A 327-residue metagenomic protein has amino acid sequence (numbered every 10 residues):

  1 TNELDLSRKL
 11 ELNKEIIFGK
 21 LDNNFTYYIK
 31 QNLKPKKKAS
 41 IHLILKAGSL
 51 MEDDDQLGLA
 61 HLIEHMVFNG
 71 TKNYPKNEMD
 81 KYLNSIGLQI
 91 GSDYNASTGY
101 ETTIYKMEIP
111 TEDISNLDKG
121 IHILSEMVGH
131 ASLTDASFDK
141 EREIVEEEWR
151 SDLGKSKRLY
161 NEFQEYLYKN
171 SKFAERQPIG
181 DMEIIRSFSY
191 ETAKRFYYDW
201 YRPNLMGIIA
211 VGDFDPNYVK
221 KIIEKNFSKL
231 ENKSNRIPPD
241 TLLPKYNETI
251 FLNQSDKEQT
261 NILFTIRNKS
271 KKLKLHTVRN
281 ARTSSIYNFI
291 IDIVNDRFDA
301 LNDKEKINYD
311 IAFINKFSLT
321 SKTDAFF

Functional and structural regions predicted by a protein language model:
T1-L50, P75-S115, S151-L205, K229-L273 (+2 more regions): Non-catalytic beta-strand/loop surface segments
L57-T71: Active-site SXXK
N69-K72, E112-I114, V128-A136: Short, polar/flexible loop-turn hinges at active-site or ligand-entry regions and domain interfaces
P75-N77, P216-K220, L275: Extracytoplasmic/secreted cell-surface and envelope-processing proteins
Y100, G120-L124, F138-D139: Divalent-metal coordination cores built from histidine and acidic residues
L124-L133, N226-S234: A common structural junction motif
